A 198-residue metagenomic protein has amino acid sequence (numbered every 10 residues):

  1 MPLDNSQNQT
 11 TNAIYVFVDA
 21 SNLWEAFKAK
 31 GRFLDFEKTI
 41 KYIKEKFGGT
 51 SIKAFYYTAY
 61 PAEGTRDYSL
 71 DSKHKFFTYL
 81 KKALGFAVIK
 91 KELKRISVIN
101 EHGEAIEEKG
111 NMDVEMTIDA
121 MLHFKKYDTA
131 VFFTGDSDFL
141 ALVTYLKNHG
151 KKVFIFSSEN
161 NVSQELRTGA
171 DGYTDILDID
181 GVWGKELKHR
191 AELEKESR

Functional and structural regions predicted by a protein language model:
P2-E108, K152, S157, N161-V162: Domain-level signal for Mg2+-assisted phosphodiester chemistry and nucleotide/NA-binding surfaces in nucleic-acid
K75-R198: Nuclease catalytic cores that cleave nucleic-acid phosphodiester bonds, predominantly acidic two-metal-ion
